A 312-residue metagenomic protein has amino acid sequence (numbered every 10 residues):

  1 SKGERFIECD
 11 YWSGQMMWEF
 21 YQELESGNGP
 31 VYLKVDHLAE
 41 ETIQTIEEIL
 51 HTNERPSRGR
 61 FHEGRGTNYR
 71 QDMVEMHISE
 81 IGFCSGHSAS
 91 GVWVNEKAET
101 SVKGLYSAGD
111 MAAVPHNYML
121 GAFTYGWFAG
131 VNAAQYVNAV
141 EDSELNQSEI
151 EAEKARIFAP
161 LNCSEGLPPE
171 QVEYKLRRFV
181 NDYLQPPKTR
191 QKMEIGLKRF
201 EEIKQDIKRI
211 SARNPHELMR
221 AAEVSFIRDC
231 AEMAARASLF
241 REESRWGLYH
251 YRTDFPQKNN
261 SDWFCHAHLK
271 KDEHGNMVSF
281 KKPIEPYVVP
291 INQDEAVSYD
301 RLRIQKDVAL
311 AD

Functional and structural regions predicted by a protein language model:
S1-E75, S85, N132, Y136-N138: An anion/pyrophosphate-binding glycine-rich loop and adjacent beta-alpha core in soluble alpha-beta enzymes
R5-E8, H87, W93-S107, M111-D312: Glycine- and aromatic-enriched mobile tails/lids
R60-S85, F200-H216: Active-site-proximal helix-loop elements at catalytic-domain edges
